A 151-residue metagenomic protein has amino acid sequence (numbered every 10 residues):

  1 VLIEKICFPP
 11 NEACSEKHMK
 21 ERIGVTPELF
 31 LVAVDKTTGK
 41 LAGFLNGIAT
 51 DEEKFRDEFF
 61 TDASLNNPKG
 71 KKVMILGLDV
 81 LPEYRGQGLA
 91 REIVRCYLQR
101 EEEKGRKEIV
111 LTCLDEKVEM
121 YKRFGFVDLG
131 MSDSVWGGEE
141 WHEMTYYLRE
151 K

Functional and structural regions predicted by a protein language model:
V1-I6, K151: A short, well-structured alpha-helix characteristic of acyl/acetyltransferase catalytic modules
P9-T37, F44-L65: Active-site rim helix/loop that mediates acceptor-substrate recognition in acyltransferases
G39-K40, V127: Residue-level signal for well-ordered, solvent-exposed loop/turn and beta-edge residues enriched in charged/polar side
K40-D79, R85, S134-E140: Conserved acyl-donor/pantetheine-binding loop and adjacent beta-alpha core of acyl/acetyltransferases and related
V80, G86-Q99: Conserved acetyl-CoA-binding loop-helix of GNAT-fold acetyltransferases
V94, R100-L114: Conserved GNAT acetyl-CoA-binding A-motif
L114-D115, G130-K151: C-terminal "cap" of GNAT-fold acetyltransferases
K122-S132: Conserved acetyl-CoA-binding loop of GNAT-fold acetyltransferases
